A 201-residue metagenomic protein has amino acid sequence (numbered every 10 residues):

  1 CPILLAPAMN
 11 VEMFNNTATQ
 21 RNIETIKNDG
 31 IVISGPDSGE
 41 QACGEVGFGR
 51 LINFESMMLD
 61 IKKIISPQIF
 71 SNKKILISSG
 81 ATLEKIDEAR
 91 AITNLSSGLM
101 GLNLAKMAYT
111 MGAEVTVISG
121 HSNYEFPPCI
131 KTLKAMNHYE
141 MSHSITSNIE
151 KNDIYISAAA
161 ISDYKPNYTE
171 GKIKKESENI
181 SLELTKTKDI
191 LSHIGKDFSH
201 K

Functional and structural regions predicted by a protein language model:
P2-E40, F48-I61, D197-K201: Short, glycine-/small-residue-rich phosphate/pyrophosphate-handling segment
M9-V11, G39, G80-E84, A159-N167: Short glycine-rich anion-binding loops that position phosphate/pyrophosphate groups of nucleotides and phosphorylated
N16, E88-L99, K175-T187: Glycine- and acidic-residue-enriched helix-capping/strand-helix junction motifs
Q20, E24-T25, I69-N137: Glycine-rich phosphate/diphosphate-binding loop of Rossmann-like nucleotide-binding domains
G30, Y109-V115, C129, I190-K201: A structural motif corresponding to the C-terminal end of an alpha-helix and its immediate exit/capping segment
M58-S71: Flexible nucleotide-interacting loop at or near the entrance of a catalytic core
M136-K201: Glycine-rich phosphate-binding loop
